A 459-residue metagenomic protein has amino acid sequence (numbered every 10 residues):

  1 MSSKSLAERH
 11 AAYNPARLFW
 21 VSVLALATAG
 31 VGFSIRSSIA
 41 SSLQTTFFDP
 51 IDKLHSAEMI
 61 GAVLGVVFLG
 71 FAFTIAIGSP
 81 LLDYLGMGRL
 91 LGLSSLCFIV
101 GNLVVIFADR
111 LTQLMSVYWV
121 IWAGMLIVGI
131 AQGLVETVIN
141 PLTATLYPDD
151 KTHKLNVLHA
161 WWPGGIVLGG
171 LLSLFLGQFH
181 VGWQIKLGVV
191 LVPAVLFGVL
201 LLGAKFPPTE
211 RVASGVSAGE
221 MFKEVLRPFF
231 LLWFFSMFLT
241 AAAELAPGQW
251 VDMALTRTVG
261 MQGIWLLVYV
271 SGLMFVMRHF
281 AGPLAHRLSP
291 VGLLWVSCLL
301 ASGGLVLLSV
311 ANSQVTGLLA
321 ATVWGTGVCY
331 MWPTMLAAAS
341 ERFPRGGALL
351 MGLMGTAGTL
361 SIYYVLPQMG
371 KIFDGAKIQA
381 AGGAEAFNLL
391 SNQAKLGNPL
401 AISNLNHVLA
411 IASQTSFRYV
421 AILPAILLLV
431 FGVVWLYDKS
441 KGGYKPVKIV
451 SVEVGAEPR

Functional and structural regions predicted by a protein language model:
L26, I39-F73: Extracellular/periplasmic helix-loop-helix junction of adjacent transmembrane segments in MFS-like secondary
R36-S41, K223-V276, Y363-F373: Extracytoplasmic gate region of multi-pass secondary transporters
A62-P80, V268-A281, Y364: Central cavity-lining transmembrane alpha-helices of secondary-active solute carriers, predominantly the Major
L96-L114, L300-N312: C-terminal ends and interior cores of transmembrane alpha-helices in multi-pass membrane transporters/permeases
D149-D150, V157-T209: Helix-loop-helix hairpin linking two adjacent transmembrane segments in secondary transporters
D150-S173, M351-M369, F373: Glycine-rich segments within core transmembrane alpha-helices of 12-TM secondary carriers
Q184-G203, Q414-L436: Symmetry-related core transmembrane helices of the 12-TM Major Facilitator Superfamily/SLC fold
